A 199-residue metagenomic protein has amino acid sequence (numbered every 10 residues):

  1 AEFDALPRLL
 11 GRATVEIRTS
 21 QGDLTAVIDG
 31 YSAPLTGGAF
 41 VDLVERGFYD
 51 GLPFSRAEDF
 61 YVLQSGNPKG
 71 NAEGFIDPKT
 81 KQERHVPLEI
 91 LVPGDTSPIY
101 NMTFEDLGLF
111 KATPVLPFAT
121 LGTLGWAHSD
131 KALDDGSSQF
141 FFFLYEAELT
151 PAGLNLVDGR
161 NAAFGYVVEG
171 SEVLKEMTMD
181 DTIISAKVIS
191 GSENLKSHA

Functional and structural regions predicted by a protein language model:
A1-A199: Cyclophilin-like peptidyl-prolyl cis-trans isomerases
